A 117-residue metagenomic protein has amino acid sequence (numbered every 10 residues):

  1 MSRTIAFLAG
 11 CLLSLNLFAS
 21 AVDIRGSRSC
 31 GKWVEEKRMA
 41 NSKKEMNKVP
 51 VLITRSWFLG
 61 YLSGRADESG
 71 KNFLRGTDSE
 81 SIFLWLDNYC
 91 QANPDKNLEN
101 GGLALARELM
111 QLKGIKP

Functional and structural regions predicted by a protein language model:
M1-S2, D23: N-terminal Sec-dependent export signals
S2-G10: Sec-dependent signal peptide recognition, specifically the positively charged N-region followed immediately by
S14-A19: N-terminal signal peptide c-region/cleavage motif recognized by signal peptidases
S20-N88: Short N-proximal segments of mature Sec-exported proteins
I82, Q91-A92, K96: Short, Lys/Arg-rich, disordered C-terminal segments of secreted/exported proteins that correspond to mature bioactive
P94-P117: C-terminal partner/receptor-binding element of secreted or periplasmic proteins
